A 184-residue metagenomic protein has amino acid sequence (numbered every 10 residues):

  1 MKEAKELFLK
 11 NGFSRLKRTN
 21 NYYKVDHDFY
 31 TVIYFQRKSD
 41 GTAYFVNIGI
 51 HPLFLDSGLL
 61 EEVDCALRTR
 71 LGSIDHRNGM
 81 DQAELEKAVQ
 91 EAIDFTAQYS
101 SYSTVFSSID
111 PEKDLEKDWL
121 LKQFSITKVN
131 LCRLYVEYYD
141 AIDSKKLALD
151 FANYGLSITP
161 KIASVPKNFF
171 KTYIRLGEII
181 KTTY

Functional and structural regions predicted by a protein language model:
M1-L16: Amphipathic alpha-helical segments
K17-Y23: Long, charged, glycine-rich C-terminal linkers/tails
Y23-Y184: Intrinsically disordered, low-complexity regulatory regions enriched in serine/threonine/proline and acidic residues
